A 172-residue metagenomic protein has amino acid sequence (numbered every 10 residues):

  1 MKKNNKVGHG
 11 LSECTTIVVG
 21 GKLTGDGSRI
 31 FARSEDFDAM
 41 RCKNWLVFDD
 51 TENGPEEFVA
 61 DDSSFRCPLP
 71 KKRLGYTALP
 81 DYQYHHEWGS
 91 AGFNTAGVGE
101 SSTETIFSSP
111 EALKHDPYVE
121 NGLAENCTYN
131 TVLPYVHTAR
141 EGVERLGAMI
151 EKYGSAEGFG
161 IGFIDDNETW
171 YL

Functional and structural regions predicted by a protein language model:
K2-A124, R145-A148, K152-G158, G162-L172: A contiguous strand-loop segment
H115-Y118, T128-Y135: Second-shell loop/turn segments in exported
N126-C127, R140: A structural signal for well-ordered alpha-helical segments within the folded catalytic domains of diverse enzymes
P134-E141, R145-I150: Conserved short alpha-helical segments that host acidic/polar catalytic motifs at enzyme active sites
